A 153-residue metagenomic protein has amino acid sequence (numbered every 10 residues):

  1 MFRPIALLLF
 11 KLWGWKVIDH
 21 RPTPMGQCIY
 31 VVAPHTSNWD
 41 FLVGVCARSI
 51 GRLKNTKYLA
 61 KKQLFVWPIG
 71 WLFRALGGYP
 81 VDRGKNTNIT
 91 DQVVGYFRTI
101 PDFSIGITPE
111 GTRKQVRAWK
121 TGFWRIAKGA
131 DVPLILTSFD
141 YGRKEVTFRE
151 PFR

Functional and structural regions predicted by a protein language model:
M1-P4: Helix-enriched interaction subdomains in cytosolic or periplasmic regions, typified by TIR/SEFIR signaling/NADase cores
L7-L9: N-terminal pre-catalytic segment of deacetylase/amide-hydrolase enzymes
K11-R153: Soluble catalytic domains of membrane acyltransferases
